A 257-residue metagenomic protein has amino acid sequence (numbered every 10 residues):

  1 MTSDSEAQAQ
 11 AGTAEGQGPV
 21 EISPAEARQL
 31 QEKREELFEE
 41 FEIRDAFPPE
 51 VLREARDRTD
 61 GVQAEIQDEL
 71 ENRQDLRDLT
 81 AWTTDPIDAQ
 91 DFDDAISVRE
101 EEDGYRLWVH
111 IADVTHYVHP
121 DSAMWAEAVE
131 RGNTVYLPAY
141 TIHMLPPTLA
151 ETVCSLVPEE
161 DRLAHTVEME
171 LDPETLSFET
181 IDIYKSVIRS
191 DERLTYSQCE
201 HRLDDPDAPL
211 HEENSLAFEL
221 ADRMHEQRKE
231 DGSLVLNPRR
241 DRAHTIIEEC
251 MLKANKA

Functional and structural regions predicted by a protein language model:
T2-E40, E50-A257: Electropositive polyanion-binding surfaces
R44-P48: Acidic, low-complexity central loop/insert segments
